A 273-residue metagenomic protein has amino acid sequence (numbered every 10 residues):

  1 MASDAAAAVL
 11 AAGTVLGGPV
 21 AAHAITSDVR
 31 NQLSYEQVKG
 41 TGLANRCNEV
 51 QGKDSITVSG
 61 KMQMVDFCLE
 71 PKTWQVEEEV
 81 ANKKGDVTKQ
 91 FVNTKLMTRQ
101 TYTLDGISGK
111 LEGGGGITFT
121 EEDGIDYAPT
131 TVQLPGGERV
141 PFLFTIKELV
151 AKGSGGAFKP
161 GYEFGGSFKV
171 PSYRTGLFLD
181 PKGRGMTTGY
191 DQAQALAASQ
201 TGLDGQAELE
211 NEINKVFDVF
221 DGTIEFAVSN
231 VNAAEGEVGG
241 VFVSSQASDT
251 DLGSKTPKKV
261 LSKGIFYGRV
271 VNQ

Functional and structural regions predicted by a protein language model:
M1-H23: N-terminal chloroplast transit peptides
I25-A207: An ectodomain-focused feature that recognizes extracytoplasmic/extracellular
I25-D28, S248-Q273: Edge beta-strand at a domain terminus
G124, G136, N232-A234, K258: Solvent-exposed loop and beta-edge segments used for protein-protein assembly and interaction
E148-V150, N230-N232, F242-S248, G264-N272: Beta-strand elements of well-folded, non-transmembrane domains
G176-K255: Acidic, glycine-rich flexible loop segments
